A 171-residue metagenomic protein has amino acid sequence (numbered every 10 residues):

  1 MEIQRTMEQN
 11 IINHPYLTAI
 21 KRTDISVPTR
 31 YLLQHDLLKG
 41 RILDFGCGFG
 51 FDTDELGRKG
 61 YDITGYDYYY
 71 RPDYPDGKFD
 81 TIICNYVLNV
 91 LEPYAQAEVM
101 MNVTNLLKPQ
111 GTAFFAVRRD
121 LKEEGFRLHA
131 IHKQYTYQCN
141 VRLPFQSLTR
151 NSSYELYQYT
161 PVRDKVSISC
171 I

Functional and structural regions predicted by a protein language model:
M1-G77, N102, T112-I171: Class I (Rossmann-like) S-adenosyl-L-methionine-dependent methyltransferase catalytic domain, capturing the SAM-binding
I83: A conserved beta-strand element that flanks and buttresses the S-adenosyl-L-methionine
Y86-V87: Short catalytic micro-motifs in class I SAM-dependent methyltransferases
A97-P109: A short glycine-rich, Lys/Arg-flanked "PGG" loop and its adjoining helix->strand segment in the class I
